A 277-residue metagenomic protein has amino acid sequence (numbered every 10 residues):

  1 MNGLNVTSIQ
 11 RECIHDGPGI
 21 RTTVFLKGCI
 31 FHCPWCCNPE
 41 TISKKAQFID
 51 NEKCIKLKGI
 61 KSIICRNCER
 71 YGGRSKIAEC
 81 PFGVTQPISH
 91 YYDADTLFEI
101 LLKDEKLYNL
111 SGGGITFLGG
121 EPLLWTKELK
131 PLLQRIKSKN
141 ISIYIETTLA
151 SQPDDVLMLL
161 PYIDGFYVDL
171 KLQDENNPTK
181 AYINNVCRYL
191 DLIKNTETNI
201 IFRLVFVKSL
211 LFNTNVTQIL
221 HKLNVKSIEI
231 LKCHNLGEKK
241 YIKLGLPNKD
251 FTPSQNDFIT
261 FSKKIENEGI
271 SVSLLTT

Functional and structural regions predicted by a protein language model:
M1-P18, F206-T277: Auxiliary Fe-S-binding modules of radical SAM enzymes
M1-R70, R74-I77, P81-S89, K103-S111: N-terminal [4Fe-4S]-dependent radical SAM core
R21, C68, T85, F117-G120 (+3 more regions): Conserved short-loop catalytic and cofactor-binding motifs
D50, Q86, N176-Y182, L244-F251: Short glycine-enriched, charge-decorated loop/helix-capping segments at active-site entrances that position
Y92: Active-site anion-handling motifs in enzyme catalytic cores
T96-F98, L102-K243: Conserved AdoMet/S-adenosylmethionine-binding subsite of the radical SAM
